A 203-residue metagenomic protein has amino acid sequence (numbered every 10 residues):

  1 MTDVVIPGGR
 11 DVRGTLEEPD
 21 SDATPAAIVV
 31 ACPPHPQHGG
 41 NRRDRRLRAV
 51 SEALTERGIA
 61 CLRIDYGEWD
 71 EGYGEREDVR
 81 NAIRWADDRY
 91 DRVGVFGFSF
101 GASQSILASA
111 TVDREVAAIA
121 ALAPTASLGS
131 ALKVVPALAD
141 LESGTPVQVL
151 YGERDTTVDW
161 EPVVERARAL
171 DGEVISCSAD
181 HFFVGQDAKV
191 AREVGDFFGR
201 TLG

Functional and structural regions predicted by a protein language model:
M1-T24: N-terminal cap/lid segment of alpha/beta-hydrolase-fold proteins
T24-H35: Short beta-strand element of the alpha/beta-hydrolase
R42-L62: Short amphipathic alpha-helix adjacent to the substrate-entry channel of hydrolases
R46, D70-Y90: Alpha/beta-hydrolase active-site loop
G97-S105: Gly/Ala-rich beta-loop-alpha elbow adjacent to hydrolase catalytic centers
L141-Y151, D155: Short beta-strand/loop motif that positions the catalytic acidic residue of the alpha/beta-hydrolase fold
T156-P162: Conserved alpha/beta-hydrolase "acid-adjacent" motif
A179-A191: Catalytic histidine-centered segment of alpha/beta-hydrolase-like enzymes
